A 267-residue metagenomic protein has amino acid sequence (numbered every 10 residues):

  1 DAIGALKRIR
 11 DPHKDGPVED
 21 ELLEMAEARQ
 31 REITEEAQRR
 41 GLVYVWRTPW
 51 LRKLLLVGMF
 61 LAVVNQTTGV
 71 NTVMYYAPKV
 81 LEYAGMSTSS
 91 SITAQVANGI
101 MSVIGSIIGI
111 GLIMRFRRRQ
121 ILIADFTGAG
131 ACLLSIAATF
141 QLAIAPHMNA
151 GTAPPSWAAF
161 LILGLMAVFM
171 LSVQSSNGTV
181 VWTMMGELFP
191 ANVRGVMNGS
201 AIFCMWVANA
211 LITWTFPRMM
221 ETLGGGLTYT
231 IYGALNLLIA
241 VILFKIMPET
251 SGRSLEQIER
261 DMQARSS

Functional and structural regions predicted by a protein language model:
D1-R10, Q30-S267: Alpha-helical transmembrane bundle of multi-pass membrane proteins
R8-E21: Short intracellular "coupling" helices and adjacent cytoplasmic loop segments at the cytosolic face of multi-pass
M25: AAA+ P-loop ATPase catalytic core
